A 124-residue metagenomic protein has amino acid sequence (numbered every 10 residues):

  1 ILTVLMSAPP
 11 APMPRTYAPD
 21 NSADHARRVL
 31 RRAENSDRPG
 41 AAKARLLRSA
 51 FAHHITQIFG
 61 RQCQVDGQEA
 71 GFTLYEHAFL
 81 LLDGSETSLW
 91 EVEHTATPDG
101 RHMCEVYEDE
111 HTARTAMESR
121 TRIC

Functional and structural regions predicted by a protein language model:
L2-S88: Short N-terminal "domain-start" leader segments that mark the transition from disordered tails or signal peptides into
L74-H102, E118-R122: Short aromatic-glycine-(Arg/Gly/Cys) micro-motifs in beta-strand/loop hairpins
Y107-C124: A short, charged, amphipathic alpha-helix used as a generic interaction element across diverse proteins
